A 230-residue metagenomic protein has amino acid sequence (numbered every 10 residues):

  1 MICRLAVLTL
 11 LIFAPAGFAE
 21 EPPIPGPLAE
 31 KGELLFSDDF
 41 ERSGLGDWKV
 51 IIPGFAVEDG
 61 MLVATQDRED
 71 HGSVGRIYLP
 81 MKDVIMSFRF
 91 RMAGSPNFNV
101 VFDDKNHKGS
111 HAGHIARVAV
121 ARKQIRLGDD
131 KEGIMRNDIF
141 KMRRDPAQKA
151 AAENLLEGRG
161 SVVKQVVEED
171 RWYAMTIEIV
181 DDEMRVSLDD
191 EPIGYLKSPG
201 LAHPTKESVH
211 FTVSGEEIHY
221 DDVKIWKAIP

Functional and structural regions predicted by a protein language model:
L5-A14: Bacterial N-terminal signal peptides
E20-V50: Extracellular carbohydrate-recognition regions
P25-G26, G72-Y78, S161-V166, V209-H210: Beta-strand-rich interaction surfaces with strong enrichment in secreted/lumenal proteins
F40, M86-F88, R171-I179, M184-V186: Short tryptophan-centered beta-strand motifs in secreted/extracellular beta-sheet-rich domains of glycan-recognition
G54-G72: Short carbohydrate-recognition loop motifs
Q66-D145: Secretory/extracellular carbohydrate-interaction modules and structurally similar beta-sandwich "look-alikes"
D138-R143, A147-A174: Short, aromatic/His-centered strand-loop micro-motif at the edge of beta-sheets
L196-D221: Flexible glycan-contacting loops in extracellular carbohydrate-active proteins
